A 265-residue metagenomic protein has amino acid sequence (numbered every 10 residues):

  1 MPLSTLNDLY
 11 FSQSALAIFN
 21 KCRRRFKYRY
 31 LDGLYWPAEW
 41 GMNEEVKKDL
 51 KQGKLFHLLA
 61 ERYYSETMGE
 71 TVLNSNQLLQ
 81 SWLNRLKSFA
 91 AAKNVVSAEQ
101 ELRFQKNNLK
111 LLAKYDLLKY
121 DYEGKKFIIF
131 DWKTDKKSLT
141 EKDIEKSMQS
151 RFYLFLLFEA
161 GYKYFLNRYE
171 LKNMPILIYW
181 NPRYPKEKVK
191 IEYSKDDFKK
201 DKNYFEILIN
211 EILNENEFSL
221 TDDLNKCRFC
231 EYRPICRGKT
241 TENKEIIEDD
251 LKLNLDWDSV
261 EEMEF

Functional and structural regions predicted by a protein language model:
M1-D121: Metal-dependent nuclease catalytic cores that hydrolyze phosphodiester bonds in DNA/RNA, characterized by
F11, K51, L55, E145-M148 (+4 more regions): Generic recognition of stable, solvent-exposed alpha-helical segments in well-folded globular domains
I18, R29-Y30, L58, R62 (+4 more regions): Residue-level signal for well-ordered alpha-helical scaffold segments within enzymatic catalytic domains
D32, Y64, M68, T134 (+2 more regions): Hydrophobic/aromatic-lined pockets within catalytic cores
A38-N43, T67-T71, S138-K142, K163 (+1 more regions): Short, polar/flexible loop-turn hinges at active-site or ligand-entry regions and domain interfaces
L102-I207: Mg2+/Mn2+-dependent nuclease catalytic core
N203-F265: Accessory terminal regions of nucleic-acid processing enzymes
